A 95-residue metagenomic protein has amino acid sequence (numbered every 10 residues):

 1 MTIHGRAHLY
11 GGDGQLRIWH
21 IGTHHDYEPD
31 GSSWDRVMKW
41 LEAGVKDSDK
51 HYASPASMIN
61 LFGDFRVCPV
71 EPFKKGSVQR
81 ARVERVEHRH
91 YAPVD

Functional and structural regions predicted by a protein language model:
M1-K46: N-terminal secretory signal peptides
W40-D95: Beta-strand-rich cores of mature extracytoplasmic or soluble domains
